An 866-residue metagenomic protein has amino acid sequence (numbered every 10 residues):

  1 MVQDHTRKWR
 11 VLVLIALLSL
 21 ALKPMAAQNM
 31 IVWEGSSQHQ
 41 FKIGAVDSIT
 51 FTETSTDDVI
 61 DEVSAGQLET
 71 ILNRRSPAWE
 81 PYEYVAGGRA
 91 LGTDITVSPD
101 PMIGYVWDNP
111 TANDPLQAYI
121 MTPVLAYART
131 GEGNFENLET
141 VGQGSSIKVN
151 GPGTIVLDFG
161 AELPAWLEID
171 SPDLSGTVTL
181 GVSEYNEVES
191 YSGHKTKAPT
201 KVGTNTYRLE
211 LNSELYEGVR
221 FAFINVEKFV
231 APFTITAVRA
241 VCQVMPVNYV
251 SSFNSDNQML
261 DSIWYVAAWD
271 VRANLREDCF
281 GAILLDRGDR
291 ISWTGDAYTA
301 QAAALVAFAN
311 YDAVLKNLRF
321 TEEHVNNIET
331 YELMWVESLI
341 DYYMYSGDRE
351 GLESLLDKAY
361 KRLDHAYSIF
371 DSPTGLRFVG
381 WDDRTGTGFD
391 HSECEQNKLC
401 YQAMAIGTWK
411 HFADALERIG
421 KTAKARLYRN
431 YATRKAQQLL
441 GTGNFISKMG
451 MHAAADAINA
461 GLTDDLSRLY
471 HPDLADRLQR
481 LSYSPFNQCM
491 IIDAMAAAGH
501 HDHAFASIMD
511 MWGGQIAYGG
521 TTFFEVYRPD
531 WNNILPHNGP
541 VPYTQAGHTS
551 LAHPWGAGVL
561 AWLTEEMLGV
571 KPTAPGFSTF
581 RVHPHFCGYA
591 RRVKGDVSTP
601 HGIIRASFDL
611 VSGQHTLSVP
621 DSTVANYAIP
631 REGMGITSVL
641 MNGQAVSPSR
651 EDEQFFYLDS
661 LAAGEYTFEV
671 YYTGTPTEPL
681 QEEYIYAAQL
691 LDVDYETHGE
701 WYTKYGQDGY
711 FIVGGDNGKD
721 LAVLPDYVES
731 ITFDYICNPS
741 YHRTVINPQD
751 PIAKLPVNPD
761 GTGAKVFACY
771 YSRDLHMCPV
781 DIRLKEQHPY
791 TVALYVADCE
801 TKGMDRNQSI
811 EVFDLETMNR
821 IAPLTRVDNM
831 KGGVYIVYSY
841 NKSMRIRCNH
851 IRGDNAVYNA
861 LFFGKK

Functional and structural regions predicted by a protein language model:
L12-K23: Bacterial N-terminal signal peptides
A26-G35, D57-G88, L680-V713: Boundary/junction segments of secreted and surface-exposed precursor proteins
D57-G281, A313, E350: Extracellular/oxidizing-compartment recognition motifs
Y84, I95-M102, V106-T122, Y127-F135 (+5 more regions): Non-catalytic C-terminal accessory modules of carbohydrate-active enzymes
Q143-S145, L180-L209, T637-D659, Q808-V834: Solvent-exposed beta-strand/loop surfaces of large extracellular or lumenal domains
N150-P152, E162-L167, T623-V624, K785-A793: Extended extracellular/luminal ectodomain segments enriched in beta-structured repeat modules
F221, P232-F233, A237-K316, N326 (+7 more regions): Active-site acid/base region of carbohydrate-active enzymes
L680-K866: Compositionally biased, intrinsically disordered or flexible polar/acidic segments
